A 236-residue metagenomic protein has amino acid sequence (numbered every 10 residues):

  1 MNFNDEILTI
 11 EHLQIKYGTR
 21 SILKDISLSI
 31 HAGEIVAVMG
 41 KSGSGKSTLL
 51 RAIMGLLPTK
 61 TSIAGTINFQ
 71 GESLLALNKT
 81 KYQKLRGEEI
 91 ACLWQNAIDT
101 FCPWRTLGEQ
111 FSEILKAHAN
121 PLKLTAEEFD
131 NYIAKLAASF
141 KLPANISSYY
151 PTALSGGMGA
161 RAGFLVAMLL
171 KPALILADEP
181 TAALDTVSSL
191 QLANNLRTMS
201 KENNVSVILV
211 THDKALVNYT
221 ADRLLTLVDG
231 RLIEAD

Functional and structural regions predicted by a protein language model:
M39-K41: The feature captures the beta-strand-to-loop junction immediately N-terminal to the Walker
S62-S73: Conserved ABC transporter NBD signature motif
L74-A91, A117: ABC ATPase NBD coupling module
N96, P103-A117: Q-loop/switch helix immediately C-terminal to the Walker
E127-N145: Conserved ABC ATPase "signature" region
Y150-L154, M158: Conserved ABC ATPase signature
T211-H212: H-loop/switch region of ABC-family ATPase nucleotide-binding domains
